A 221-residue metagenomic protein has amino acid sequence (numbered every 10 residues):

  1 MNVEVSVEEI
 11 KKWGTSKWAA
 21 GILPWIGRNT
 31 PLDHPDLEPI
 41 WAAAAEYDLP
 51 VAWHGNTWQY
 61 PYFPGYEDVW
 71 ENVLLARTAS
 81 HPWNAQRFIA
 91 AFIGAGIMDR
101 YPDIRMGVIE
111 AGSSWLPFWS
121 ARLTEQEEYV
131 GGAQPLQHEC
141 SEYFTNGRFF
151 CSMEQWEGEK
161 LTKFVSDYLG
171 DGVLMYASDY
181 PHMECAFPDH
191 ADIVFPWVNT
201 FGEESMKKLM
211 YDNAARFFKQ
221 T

Functional and structural regions predicted by a protein language model:
M1-F88, A95: Active-site gating/metal-coordination segments in enzymes
N2-S6, Q59-Y62, S114-W119, M183-A186: Short catalytic/ligand-binding loop motif for oxyanion handling, primarily in non-cytosolic enzymes, centered on
E8-K12, A95-G96, I104, S114-W115 (+3 more regions): Mid-to-C-terminal alpha-helical segments outside catalytic/metal-binding sites
T15-G21, Y47-L49, P102-R105, E142-F149 (+2 more regions): Short, well-ordered coil/turn segments that N-cap beta-strands
L23, I109, S152-E154, V173-S178: Active-site neighborhood of phospho(di)ester-bond hydrolases with catalytic His/Asp-centered motifs
W25-N29, H54-W58, A111-S114, E154-W156 (+1 more regions): Active-site beta-loop-alpha junctions enriched in small/polar residues
V51, G55-Q59, I93-N146: Aromatic-lined glycan-binding groove of carbohydrate-active enzymes
A79-F88, I93, G131-T162: Aromatic-anchored helix/helix-loop segment that forms the rim or "lid" of small-molecule/cofactor binding pockets
